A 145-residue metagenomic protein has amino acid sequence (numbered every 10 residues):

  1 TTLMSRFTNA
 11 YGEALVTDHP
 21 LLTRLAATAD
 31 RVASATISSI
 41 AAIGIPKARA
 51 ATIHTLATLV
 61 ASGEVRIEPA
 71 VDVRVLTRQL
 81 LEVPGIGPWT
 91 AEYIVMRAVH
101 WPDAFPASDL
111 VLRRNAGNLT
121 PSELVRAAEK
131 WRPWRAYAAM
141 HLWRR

Functional and structural regions predicted by a protein language model:
T1-R145: HhH-family (HhH-GPD) DNA N-glycosylase catalytic core used in base-excision repair
